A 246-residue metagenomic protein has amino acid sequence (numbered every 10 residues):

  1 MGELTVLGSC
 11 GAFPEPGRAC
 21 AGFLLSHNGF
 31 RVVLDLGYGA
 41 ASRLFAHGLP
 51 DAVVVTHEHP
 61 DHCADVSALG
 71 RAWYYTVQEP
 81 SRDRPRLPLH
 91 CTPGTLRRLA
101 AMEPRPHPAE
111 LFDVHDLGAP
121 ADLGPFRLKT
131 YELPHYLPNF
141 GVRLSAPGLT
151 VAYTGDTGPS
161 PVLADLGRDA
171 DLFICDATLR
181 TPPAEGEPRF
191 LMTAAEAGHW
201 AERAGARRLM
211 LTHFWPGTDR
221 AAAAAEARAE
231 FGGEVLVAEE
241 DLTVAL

Functional and structural regions predicted by a protein language model:
M1-A46, N139-G155, L172: Conserved beta-strand hairpin/beta-sheet module of binuclear metal-dependent hydrolase folds, prominently
G17, E110, E185-R189: Short, solvent-exposed loop/turn segments at secondary-structure boundaries
F30, R82-L87, A204-R208, G233: A short helix->loop->beta-strand "cap" motif at the edges of active sites that frequently abuts
V33-G37, D51-D61, V66, T92 (+4 more regions): Active-site neighborhood of phospho(di)ester-bond hydrolases with catalytic His/Asp-centered motifs
Y38-R86: Active-site metal-binding motif and surrounding structural segment of the metallo-beta-lactamase
D65-W73, A101-M102, D219-A227: Metal-dependent catalytic neighborhoods of phosphoester/phosphodiester hydrolases
E103-P108, D113-D169: Catalytic core of the metallo-beta-lactamase
S160-T243: Cap/insert and terminal regions of metallo-dependent hydrolase folds
